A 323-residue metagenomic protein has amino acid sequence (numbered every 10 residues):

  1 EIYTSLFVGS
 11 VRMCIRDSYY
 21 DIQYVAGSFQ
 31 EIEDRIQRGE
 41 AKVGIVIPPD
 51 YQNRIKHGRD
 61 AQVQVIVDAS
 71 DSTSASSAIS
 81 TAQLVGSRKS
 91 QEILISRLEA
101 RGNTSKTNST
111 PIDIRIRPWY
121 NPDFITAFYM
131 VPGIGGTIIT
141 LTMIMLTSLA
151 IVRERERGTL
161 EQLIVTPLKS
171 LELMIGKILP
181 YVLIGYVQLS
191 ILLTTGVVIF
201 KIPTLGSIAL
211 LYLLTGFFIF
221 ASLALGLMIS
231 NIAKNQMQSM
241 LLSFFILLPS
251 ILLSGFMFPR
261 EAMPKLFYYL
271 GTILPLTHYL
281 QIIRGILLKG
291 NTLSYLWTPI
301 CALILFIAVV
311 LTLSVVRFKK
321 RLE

Functional and structural regions predicted by a protein language model:
S5, S10-R12, R16-F128, Y295: Extracytoplasmic/periplasmic domains immediately adjacent to an N-terminal transmembrane anchor in multi-pass membrane
Q23, Q30, N121-F124, P203 (+1 more regions): Membrane-interfacial helix-loop-helix junctions in multi-pass membrane proteins
G39, I144-T166, I178, L322-E323: Transmembrane helix boundary and interhelical loop/hinge segments in multi-pass membrane proteins
M130-T147: Long, hydrophobic alpha-helical segments
T137-L141, V182, T215-F220, L242-L253 (+2 more regions): Hydrophobic transmembrane alpha-helices
S148, V152-R153, G196-T204, A233-K234 (+2 more regions): Short helix-capping/hinge motifs at transmembrane helix termini and TM-loop junctions
A150, M228, L287, A302-E323: Junction motif at the cytosolic side of a transmembrane helix
S170-L248, L293-I300, I304, A308-T312: Alpha-helical transmembrane segments and their short interhelical loops
